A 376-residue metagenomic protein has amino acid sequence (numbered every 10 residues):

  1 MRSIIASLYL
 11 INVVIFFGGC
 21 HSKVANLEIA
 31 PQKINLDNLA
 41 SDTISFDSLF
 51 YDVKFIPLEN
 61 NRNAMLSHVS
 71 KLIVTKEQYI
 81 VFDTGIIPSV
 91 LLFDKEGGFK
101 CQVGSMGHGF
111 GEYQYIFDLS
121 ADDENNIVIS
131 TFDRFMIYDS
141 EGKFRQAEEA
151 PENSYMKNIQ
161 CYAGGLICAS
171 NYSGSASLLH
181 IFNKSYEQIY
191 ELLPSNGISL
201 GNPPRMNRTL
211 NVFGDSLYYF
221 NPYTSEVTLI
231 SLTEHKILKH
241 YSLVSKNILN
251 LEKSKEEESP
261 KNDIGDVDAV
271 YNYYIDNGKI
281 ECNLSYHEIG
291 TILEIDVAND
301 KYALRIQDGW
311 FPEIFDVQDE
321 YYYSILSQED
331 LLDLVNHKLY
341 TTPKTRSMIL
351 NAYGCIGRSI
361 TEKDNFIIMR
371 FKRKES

Functional and structural regions predicted by a protein language model:
M1-A6: Positively charged n-region of N-terminal signal peptides that target proteins for export
S7-F16: Bacterial N-terminal signal peptides
C20-S376: Eukaryotic scaffold repeat domains enriched in small/polar residues
